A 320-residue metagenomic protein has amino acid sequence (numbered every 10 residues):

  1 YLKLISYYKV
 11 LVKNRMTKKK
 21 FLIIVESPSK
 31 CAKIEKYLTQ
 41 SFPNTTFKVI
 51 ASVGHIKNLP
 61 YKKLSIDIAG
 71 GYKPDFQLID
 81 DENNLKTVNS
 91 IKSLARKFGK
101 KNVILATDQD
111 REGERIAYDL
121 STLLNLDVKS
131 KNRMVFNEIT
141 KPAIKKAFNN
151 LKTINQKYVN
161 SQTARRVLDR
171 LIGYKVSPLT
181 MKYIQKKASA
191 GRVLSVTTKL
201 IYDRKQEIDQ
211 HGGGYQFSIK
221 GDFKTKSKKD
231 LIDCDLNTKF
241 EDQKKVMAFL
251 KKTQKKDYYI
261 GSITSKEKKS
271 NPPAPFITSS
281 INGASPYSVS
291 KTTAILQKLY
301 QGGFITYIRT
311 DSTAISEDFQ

Functional and structural regions predicted by a protein language model:
K3-R166, S290: Intrinsically disordered, low-complexity regulatory segments
T17, G99, Y174, G213 (+1 more regions): Short flexible coil/turn linkers enriched for glycine and charged/polar residues that connect secondary-structure
K36, K48, K57-E82, A188-Q301: Long, highly charged, low-complexity internal segments
T107-Q109, G283, R309: Short glycine-centered, acidic/aromatic-flanked micro-motifs in structured strand/loop junctions that mark active-site
D119, V167, I277-S280, A284 (+1 more regions): A general alpha-helix detector
K141-G221, S265-K266: C-terminal or mid-to-C-terminal helical accessory/interaction module adjacent to the motor/catalytic core
Q301-I308: A short, conserved structural fragment
R309-Q320: Accessory beta->alpha helical hairpin/"wing" motif in late/C-terminal subdomains of nucleic-acid enzymes
